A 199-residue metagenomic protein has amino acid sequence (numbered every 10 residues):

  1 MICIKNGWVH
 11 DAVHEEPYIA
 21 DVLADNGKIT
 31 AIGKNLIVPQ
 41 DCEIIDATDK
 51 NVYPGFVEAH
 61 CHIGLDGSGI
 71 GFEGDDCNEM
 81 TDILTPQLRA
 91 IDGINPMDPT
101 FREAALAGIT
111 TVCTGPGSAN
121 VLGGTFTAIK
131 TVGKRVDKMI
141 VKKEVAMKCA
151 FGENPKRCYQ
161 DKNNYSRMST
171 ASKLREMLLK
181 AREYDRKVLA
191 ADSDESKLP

Functional and structural regions predicted by a protein language model:
M1-Q40, K50-V52: N-terminal metal-binding scaffold of metallo-dependent hydrolase/deaminase domains
C3, C42-D46, A128, A146: Conserved beta-strand scaffold positions in the cores of enzyme catalytic domains, especially in NTP/NDP-utilizing
P39-I44, G67: A short, polar/charged loop-to-alpha-helix boundary motif
I45, Q87-A90, I94, Q160-R167: Hydrophobic alpha-helical scaffolding
K50-P116: Metal-associated gating/positioning segment near the N- to mid-region
G64-L65, N120-G123, N154-C158: Flexible loop/turn segments at secondary-structure boundaries
A90-K148: Gly/lys/ser-thr-rich phosphate-binding loops in alpha/beta enzymes that coordinate phosphoanhydride or phosphate groups
A128-P199: Metal-coordinating catalytic core of metallo-dependent amide/deamination hydrolases
